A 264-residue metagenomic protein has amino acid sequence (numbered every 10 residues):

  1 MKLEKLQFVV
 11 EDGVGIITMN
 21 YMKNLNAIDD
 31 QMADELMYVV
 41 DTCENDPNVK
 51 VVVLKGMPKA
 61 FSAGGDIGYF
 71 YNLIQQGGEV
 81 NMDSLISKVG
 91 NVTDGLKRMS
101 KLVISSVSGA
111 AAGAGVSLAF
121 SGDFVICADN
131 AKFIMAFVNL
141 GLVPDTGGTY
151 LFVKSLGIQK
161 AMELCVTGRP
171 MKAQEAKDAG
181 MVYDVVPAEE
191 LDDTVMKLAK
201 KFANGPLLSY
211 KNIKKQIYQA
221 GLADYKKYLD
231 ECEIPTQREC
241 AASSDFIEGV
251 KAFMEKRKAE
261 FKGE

Functional and structural regions predicted by a protein language model:
M1-L3, K251-E264: Terminal low-complexity tails and localization/encapsulation signals of metabolic enzymes
M1-M57, D94: Conserved CoA-thioester-binding segment of acyl-CoA-metabolizing enzymes
L3, M22, D46, M99-S100 (+2 more regions): Acidic-histidine catalytic/liganding microenvironments
I17, Y21, L36, L54 (+7 more regions): Terminal peptide-recognition signature
Q31-E35, K88, G95, T194 (+2 more regions): Charged catalytic carboxylate motif
G56-V92, A111, D224: Glycine- (often His-adjacent) and acidic-residue-rich active-site loop that binds/positions the CoA thioester
D94-L208, A242-S243, E248-K251, R257: Crotonase-fold acyl-CoA enzyme core
L164-C165, Q216, A220, P235-A241: Helix-loop "lid/cap" segments that line or gate small-molecule binding pockets
